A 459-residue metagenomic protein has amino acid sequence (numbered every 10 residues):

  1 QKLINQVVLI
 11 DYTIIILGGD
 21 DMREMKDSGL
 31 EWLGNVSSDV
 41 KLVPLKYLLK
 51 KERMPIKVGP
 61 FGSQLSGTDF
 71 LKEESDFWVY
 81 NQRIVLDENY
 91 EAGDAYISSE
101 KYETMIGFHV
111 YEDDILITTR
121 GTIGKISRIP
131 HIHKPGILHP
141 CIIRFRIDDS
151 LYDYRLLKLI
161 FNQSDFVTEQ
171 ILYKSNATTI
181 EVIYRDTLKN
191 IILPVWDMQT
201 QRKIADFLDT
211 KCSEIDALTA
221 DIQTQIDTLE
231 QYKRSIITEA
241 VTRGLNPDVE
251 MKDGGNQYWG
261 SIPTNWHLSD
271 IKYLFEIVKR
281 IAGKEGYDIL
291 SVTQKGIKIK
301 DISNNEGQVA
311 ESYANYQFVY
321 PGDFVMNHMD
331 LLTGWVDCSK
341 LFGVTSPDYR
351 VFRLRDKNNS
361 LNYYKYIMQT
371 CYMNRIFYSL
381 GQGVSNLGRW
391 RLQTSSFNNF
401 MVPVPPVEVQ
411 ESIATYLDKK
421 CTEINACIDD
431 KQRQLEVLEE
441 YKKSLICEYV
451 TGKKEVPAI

Functional and structural regions predicted by a protein language model:
Q1-L33, V195-E250, V404-I459: Amphipathic alpha-helical coiled-coil/heptad-repeat segments
G18-S66, N190, M198, R202 (+4 more regions): Non-catalytic DNA-recognition/assembly elements of restriction-modification systems
D27-S28, K72, T119, P135-I143 (+5 more regions): A short glycine-rich beta-alpha junction/loop motif
L30, T104, A177, G307-Y313 (+3 more regions): Short, solvent-exposed loop/turn positions at domain surfaces that link secondary-structure elements or cap domain
D39-E88, M105, N265-G307, E311-N315 (+1 more regions): Low-complexity, Lys/Gly-biased intrinsically disordered segments
V85-I97, I115-T118, T122-L138, R155-L159 (+8 more regions): Short, ligand-facing micro-motifs at secondary-structure edges
V110-Y111, V319: Short, well-ordered loop/turn sites that connect or cap secondary structure elements
